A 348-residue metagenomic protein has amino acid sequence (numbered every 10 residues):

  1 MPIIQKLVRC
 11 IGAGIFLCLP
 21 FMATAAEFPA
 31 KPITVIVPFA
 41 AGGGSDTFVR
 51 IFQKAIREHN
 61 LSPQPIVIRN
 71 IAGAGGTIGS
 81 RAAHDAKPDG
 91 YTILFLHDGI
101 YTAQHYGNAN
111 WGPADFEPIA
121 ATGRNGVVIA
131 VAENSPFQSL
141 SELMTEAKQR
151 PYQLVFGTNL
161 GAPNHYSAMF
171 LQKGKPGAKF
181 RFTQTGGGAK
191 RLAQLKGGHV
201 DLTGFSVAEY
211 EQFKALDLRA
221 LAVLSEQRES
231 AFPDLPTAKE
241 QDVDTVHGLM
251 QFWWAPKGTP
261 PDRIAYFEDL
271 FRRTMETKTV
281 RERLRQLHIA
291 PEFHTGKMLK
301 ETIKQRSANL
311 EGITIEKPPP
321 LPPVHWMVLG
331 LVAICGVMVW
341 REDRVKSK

Functional and structural regions predicted by a protein language model:
M1-G12: Bacterial N-terminal signal peptides that target proteins for export
C10-P20: Bacterial N-terminal signal peptides
A25-D115, L160, N164, G174-G204 (+3 more regions): N-terminal (or domain-start) structured segment
A30-P32, D262-V337: An extracytoplasmic/periplasmic, membrane-proximal ligand-sensing/linker region
A82-T92, H105-K190, A238-V243, M250-R283: Hinge/capping helix and adjacent helix->loop/strand transition within the periplasmic-binding protein
H97-D98, E133, S206-A208, S225-E226 (+1 more regions): Short secondary-structure boundary segments
A193-D242: Anionic-ligand binding region
C335-K348: C-terminal membrane-anchoring or membrane-association module
